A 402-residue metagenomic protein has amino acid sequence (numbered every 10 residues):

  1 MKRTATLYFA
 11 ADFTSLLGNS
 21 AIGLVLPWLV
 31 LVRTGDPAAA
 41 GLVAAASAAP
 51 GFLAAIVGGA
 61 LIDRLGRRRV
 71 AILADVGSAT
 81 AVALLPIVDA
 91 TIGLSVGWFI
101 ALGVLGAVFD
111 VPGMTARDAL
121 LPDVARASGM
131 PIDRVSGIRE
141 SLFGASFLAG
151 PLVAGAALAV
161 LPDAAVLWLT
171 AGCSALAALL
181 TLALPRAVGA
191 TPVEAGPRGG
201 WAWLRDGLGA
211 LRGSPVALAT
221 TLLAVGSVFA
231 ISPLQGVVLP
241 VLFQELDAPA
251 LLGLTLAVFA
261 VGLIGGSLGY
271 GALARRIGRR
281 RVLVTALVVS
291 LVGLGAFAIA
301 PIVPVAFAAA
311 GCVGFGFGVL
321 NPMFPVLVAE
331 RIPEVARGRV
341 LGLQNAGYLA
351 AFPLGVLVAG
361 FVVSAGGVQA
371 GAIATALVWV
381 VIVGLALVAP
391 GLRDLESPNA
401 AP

Functional and structural regions predicted by a protein language model:
M1-T6, A187-L222: Juxtamembrane intracellular "pre-TM" segments in multi-pass secondary transporters
L7-G23, S47-A60, G66-A81, W98-L158 (+3 more regions): Substrate-agnostic recognition of the 12-TM MFS/MFS-like secondary transporter fold
L31, L84-V88, G106, L180-T181 (+3 more regions): MFS-fold secondary transporters
D36-A44, F99, I132, A248-L256: Juxtamembrane helix-start elements in MFS-like secondary transporters
L53-V57, R64, R68-V70, L239-P402: C-terminal transmembrane bundle of multi-pass solute transporters/carriers
V76-G93, V289-P301: C-terminal ends and interior cores of transmembrane alpha-helices in multi-pass membrane transporters/permeases
V96-A107, R134-P192, G253, A257-V258 (+2 more regions): Hydrophobic alpha-helical transmembrane segments
L161-W168, W203-S267, Q369: A single, central transmembrane helix in multi-pass transporters
